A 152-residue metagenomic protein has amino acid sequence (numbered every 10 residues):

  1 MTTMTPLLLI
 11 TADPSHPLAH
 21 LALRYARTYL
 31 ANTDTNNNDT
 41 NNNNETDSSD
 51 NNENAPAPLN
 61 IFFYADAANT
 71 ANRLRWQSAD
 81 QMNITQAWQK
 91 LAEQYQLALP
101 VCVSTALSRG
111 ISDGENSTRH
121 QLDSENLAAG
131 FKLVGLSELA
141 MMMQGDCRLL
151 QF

Functional and structural regions predicted by a protein language model:
P6-L23, A71-W76: Short, glycine-rich nucleotide/cofactor-binding loops
H16-D34, N52-P56, I61: Histidine-anchored nucleotide/phosphate-binding helix
D34-E53: Compositionally biased, intrinsically disordered low-complexity segments enriched for polar/charged residues
P58-D66, A98-T105: Short internal beta-strands
N72-Q81, G114: Glycine-rich loop at the start of a catalytic domain that most often binds anionic cofactors/ligands
M82-E125: Mid-chain, well-packed structural core segment of small domains
K132-G145: Low-complexity intrinsically disordered segments
Q151-F152: Aromatic- and Gly/Pro-rich donor/ligand-binding loops that form nucleotide- or phosphate-bearing donor binding pockets
